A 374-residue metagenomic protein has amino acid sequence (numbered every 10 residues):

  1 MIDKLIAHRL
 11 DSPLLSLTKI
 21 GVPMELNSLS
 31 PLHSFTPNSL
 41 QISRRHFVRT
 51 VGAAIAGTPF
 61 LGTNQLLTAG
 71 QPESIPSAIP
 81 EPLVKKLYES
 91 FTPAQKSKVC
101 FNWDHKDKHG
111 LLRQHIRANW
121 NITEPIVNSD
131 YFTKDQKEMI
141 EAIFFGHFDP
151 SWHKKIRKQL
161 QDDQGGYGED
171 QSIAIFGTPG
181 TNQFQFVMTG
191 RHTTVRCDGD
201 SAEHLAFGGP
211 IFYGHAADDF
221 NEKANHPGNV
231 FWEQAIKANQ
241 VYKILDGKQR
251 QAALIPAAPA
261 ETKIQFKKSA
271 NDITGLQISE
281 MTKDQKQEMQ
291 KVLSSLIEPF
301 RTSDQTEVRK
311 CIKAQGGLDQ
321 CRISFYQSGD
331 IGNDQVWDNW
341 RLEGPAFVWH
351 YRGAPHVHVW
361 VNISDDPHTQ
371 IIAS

Functional and structural regions predicted by a protein language model:
M1-H46, I55-A56: N-terminal secretory signal peptides
H8, P23, A54-G57, G70 (+2 more regions): Intrinsic disorder/low-complexity segments
P13-L15, E25, A56, L61 (+5 more regions): Intrinsically disordered, low-complexity, compositionally biased regions/tails
L40-H46, G57-E73: N-terminal twin-arginine translocation
V51: Catalytic cores of secreted/periplasmic lytic hydrolases that degrade extracellular macromolecules
A54, L61-G62, K154, S303: Short, polar/charged, Gly/Pro-enriched helix-capping and turn/loop motifs at alpha-helix termini and inter-helix linkers
P72-P93, S97-S374: A cross-kingdom marker for long, charged
